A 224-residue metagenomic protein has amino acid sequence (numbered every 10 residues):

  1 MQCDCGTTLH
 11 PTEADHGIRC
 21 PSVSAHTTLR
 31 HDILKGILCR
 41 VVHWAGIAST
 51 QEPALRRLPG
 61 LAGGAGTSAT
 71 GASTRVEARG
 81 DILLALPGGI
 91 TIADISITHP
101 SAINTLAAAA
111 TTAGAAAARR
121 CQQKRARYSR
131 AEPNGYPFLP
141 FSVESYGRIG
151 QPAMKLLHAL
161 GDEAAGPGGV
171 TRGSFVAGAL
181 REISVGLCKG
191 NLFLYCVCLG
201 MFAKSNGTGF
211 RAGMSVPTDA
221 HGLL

Functional and structural regions predicted by a protein language model:
M1-Q2, G6, H26, R40 (+4 more regions): Non-catalytic C-terminal interaction segments of nucleic acid-processing enzymes
Q2-L34: Short Cys/His-based metal-binding microdomains
D32-G46: Inter-domain linker/hinge segments that demarcate the starts of reverse transcriptase and RNase H-type modules
A48-E52: Conserved RecA-like helicase motor-core motifs
